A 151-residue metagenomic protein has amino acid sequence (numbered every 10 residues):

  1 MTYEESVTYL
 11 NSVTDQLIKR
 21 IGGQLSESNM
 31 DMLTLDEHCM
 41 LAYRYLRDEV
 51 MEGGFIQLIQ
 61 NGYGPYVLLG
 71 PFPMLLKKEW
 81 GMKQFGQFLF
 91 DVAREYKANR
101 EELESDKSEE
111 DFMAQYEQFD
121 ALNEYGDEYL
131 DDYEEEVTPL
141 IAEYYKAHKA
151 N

Functional and structural regions predicted by a protein language model:
M1-I56, Q60-L69, E79-N151: Extended, alpha-helix-rich binding/interface surfaces that flank or overlap catalytic cores and mediate recognition
F72-M74: Non-transmembrane, aqueous-exposed alpha-helical and coiled segments at domain scale
